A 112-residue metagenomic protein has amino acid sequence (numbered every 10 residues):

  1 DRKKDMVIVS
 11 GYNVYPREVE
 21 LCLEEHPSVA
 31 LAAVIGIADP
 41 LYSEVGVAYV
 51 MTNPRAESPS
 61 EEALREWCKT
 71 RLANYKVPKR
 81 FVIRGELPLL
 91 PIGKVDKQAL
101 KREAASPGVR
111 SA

Functional and structural regions predicted by a protein language model:
D1-K76, E86, G93-R102: AMP-binding/adenylate-forming catalytic core of the ANL superfamily
F81-R84: General small-molecule cofactor/ligand-binding pocket signal
R102-A112: Acidic/polar alpha-helix N-cap and adjacent early helical turns within long charge-rich amphipathic helices/linkers
